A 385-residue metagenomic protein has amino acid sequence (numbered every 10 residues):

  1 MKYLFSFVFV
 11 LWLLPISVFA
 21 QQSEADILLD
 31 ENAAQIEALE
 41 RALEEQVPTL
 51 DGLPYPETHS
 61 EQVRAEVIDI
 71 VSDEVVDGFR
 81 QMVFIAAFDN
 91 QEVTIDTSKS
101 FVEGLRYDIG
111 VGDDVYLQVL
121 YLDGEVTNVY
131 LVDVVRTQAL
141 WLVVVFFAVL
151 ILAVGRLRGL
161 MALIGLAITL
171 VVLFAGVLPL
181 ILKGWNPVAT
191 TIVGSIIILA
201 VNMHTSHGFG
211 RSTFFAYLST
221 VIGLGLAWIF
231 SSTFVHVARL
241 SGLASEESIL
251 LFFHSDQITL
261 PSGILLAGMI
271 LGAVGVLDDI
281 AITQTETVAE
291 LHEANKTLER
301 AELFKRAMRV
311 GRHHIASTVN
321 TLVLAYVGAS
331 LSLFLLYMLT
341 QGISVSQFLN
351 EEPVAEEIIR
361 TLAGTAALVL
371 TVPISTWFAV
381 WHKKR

Functional and structural regions predicted by a protein language model:
S6-P15: Bacterial N-terminal signal peptides
T58-R80: Structural detector for short beta-strands of small beta-barrel domains
F101-Q138: Extended, hydrophilic extramembrane loops/domains of integral membrane proteins
V143-F252, T259-G272: Transmembrane alpha-helical segments that form the functional core of multipass membrane systems
S219-T220, L224, S255-L271, S317 (+2 more regions): Pore-lining and gate-forming transmembrane alpha-helices of multi-pass membrane transport proteins
V274-Q284, V288-F334, Q341-G342, S346: Helical hairpin unit composed of two closely spaced alpha helices linked by a short loop
H313-A316, A325-R385: Hydrophobic alpha-helical transmembrane segments of membrane transport and translocation systems, primarily multi-pass
